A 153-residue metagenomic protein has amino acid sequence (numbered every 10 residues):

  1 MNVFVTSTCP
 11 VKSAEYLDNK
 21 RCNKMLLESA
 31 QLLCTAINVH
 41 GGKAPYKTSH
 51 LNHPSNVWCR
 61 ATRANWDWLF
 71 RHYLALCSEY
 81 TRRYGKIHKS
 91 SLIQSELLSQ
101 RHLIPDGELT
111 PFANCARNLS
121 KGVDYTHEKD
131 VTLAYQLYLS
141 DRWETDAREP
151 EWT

Functional and structural regions predicted by a protein language model:
M1-A44, P54, A61, L74 (+1 more regions): Phosphate/adenylate-binding glycine loop and adjacent helical scaffold
V3-F4, V11-K12, Q94-L98, L139: Generic preference for hydrophobic/aromatic residues in regular secondary structure cores
T8, K20, V57, C77 (+4 more regions): Generic alpha-helical secondary structure signal
Y16, Y46, Y73, Y80 (+3 more regions): Sequence-level detector for tyrosine residue identity
N19-C22, L26, T62-N65, L69 (+2 more regions): Intrinsic-disorder-associated interaction segments
N38-R83, K89-I93: Amphipathic alpha-helical packing elements
S91-P105: Domain-level detector for trafficking modules
R101-T153: Aromatic-residue-lined binding/catalytic grooves and analogous aromatic/hydrophobic interfacial grooves in multimeric
